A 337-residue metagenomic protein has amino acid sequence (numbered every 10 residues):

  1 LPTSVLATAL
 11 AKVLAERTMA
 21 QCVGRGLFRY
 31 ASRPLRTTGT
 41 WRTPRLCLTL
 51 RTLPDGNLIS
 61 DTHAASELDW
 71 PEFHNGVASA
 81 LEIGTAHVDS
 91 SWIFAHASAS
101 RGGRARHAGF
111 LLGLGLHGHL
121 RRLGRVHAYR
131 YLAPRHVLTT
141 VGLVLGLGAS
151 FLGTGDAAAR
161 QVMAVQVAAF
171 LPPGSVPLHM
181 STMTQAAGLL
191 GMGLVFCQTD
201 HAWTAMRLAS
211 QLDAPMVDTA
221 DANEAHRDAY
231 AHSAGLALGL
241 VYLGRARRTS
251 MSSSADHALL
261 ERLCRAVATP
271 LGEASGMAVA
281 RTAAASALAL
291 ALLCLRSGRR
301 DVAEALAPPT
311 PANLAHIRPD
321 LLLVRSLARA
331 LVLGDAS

Functional and structural regions predicted by a protein language model:
L1-A285, A289-S337: Alpha-solenoid helical-repeat scaffolds
